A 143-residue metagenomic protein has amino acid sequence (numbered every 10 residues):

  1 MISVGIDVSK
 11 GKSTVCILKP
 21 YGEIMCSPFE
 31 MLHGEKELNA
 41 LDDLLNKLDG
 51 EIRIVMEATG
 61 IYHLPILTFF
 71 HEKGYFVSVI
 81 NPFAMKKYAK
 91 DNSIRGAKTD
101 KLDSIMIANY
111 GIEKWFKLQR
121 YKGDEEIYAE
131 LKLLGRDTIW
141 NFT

Functional and structural regions predicted by a protein language model:
M1-T143: Phosphate- and other anionic-substrate recognition elements at nucleic-acid/protein interfaces
